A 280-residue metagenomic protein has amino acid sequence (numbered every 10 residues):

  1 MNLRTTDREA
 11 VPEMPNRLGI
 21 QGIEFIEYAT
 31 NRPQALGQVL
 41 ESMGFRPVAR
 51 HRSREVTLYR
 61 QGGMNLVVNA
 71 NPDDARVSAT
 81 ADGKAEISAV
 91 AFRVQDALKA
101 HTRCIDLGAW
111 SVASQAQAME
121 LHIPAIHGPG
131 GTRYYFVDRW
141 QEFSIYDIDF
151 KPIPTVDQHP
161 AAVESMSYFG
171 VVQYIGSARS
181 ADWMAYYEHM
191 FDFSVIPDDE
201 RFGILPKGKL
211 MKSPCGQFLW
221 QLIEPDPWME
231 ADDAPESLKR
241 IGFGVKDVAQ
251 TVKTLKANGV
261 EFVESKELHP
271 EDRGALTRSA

Functional and structural regions predicted by a protein language model:
M1-R17, R60-N71, F92, L98-F169 (+7 more regions): Vicinal oxygen chelate
M14-I20, E27-Q34, A79-K84, A125-G128 (+2 more regions): Short, low-complexity cationic-aromatic patches
G22-E24, A85-S88, S167-V171, S237-K239: Short amphipathic alpha-helical segments
E27, R32-Q38, S42-M119: Well-ordered mid-protein domain cores that form the structural environment of catalytic cofactors
V39-S42, D182-D192: Amphipathic alpha-helical segments that form well-ordered structural scaffolds and often line/cohere around active
K84, E236-K246, G259: Non-catalytic interaction/regulatory segments
W228-E230, L238-K239: Short helix/strand-bridging catalytic loops that position acidic/His residues to coordinate divalent metals and engage
